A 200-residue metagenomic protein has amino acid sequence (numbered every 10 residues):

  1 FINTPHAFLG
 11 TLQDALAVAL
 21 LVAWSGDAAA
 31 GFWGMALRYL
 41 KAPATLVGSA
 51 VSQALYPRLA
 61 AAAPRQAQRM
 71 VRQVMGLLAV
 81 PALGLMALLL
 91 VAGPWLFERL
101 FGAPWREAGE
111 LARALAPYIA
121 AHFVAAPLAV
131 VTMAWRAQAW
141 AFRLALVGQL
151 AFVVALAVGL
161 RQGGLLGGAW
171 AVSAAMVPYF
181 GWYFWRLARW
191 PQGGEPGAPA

Functional and structural regions predicted by a protein language model:
F1-D14, A54-Q66, W190-A200: Interhelical loop/hinge segments that connect adjacent transmembrane helices in multipass membrane
A17-V18, A29-G48, V177: Alpha-helical transmembrane segments of polytopic membrane transporters and translocases
W24-D27, A134-W135, Q162: Helix-loop interface residues and adjacent transmembrane-helix termini in multi-pass membrane transporters, primarily
A29-A30, Q149-G181, W185-A188: Membrane-interface helix-loop junctions in multi-pass transport and translocation proteins
A36, L40-R65, V131-A134: Helix-loop junctions and terminal segments of transmembrane helices in multi-pass membrane transport/translocation
L55, Q66-V80, L88-V91, G109-A112: Interfacial transmembrane-helix starts/ends
V91-F123: Interfacial segments at transmembrane-helix termini and the short loops linking adjacent helices
P117-V147, L187: Membrane-interface junctions at transmembrane-helix termini in multi-pass inner-membrane proteins
